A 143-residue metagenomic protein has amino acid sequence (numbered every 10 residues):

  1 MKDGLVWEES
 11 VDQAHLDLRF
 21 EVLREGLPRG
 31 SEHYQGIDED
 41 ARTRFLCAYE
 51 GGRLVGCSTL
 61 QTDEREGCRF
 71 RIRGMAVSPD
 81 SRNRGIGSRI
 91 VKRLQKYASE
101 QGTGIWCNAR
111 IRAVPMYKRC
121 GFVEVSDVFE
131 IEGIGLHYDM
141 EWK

Functional and structural regions predicted by a protein language model:
M1-R53: Short amphipathic alpha-helix that is part of the acyltransferase structural core
T43-C47, C57, G74, W106 (+1 more regions): Short hydrophobic/aromatic beta-strand element in the GNAT-like acyltransferase core that lines or flanks the acyl-donor
C47, R53-D63, R69-I72, A76: Conserved beta-strand in the GNAT
D63-R73, R82, Q101, I131-L136: A conserved beta-turn-beta hairpin within the catalytic core of GNAT-like acetyltransferases that forms part
V77, N83-K96: Conserved acetyl-CoA-binding loop-helix of GNAT-fold acetyltransferases
V91, Y97-R110: Conserved GNAT acetyl-CoA-binding A-motif
I105-K118, E130-I134: Conserved beta-strand-loop-alpha-helix junction that forms the acyl-donor binding cleft
V123-D139: Conserved catalytic-core motifs of GNAT/GCN5-like acyltransferases
